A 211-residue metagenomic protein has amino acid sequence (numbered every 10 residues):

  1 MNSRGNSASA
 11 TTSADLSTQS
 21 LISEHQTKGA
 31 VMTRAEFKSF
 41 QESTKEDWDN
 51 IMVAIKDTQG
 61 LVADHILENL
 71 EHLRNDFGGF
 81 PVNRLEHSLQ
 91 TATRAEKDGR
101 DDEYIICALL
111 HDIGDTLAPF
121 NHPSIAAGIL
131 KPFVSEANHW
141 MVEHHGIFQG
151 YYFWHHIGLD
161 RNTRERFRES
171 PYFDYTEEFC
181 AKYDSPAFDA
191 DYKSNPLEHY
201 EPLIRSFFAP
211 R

Functional and structural regions predicted by a protein language model:
N2-L109, I113-R211: Metal-dependent phosphohydrolase cores
